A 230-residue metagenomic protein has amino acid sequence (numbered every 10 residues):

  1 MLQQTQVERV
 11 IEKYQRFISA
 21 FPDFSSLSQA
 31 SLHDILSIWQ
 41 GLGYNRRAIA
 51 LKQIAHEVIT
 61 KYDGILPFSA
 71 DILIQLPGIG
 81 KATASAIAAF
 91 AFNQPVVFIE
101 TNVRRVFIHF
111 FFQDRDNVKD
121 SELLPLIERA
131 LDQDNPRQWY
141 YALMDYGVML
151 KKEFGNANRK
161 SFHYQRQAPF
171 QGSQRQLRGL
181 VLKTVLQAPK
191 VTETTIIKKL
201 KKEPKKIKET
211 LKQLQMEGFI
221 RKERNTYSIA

Functional and structural regions predicted by a protein language model:
L2-Q176, A188-T195, K199-K205: Catalytic cores of DNA base-excision repair glycosylases
I87, E209-Q213, S228-A230: Residues in the recognition helix of alpha-helical DNA-binding motifs
I108, L186, K212, M216: Residue-level detection of the helix-turn-helix DNA-binding "recognition helix"
R178-V185: Hydrophobic residues on short alpha-helical segments
V185, Y227-S228: C-terminal non-catalytic scaffold/interaction domains in large multidomain proteins
K201-Q215: Short amphipathic alpha-helical interaction segments
Q215-Y227: A short, conserved structural fragment
